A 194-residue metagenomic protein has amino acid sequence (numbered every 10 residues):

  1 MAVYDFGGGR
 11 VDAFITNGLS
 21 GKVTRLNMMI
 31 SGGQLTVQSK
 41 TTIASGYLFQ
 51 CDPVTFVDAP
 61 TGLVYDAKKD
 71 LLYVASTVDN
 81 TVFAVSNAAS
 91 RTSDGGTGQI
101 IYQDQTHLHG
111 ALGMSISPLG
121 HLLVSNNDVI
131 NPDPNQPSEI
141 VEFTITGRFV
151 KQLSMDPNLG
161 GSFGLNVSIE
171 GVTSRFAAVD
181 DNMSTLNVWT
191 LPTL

Functional and structural regions predicted by a protein language model:
M1-A13, G46-L71, D79, D104-L122 (+2 more regions): Beta-rich, blade/repeat-based domains predominating in secreted/periplasmic proteins but also intracellular
A2, G8-I30, T36-G46: Loop-centered beta-sheet repeat module
F6, T16-L19, M28, K68 (+7 more regions): Short loop/turn segments immediately following the C-termini of beta-strands
G21-V23, N80-V82, N131-P132, I140 (+1 more regions): Structural signal for beta-propeller blades
L26-T36, V85-D94, I145-G147, T190-L194: Short loop/turn segments immediately following beta-strands, especially the blade-tip and inter-blade linker loops
T36-T55, A88-H109, T146-G160: Surface-exposed loop and turn segments in beta-propeller and other repeat-based domains that flank or scaffold
F83-D128, N135-E139: A beta-strand-loop signature enriched in Asp, Gly, Thr, and Trp that corresponds to the sialidase/neuraminidase Asp-box
Q136-N182, P192-L194: C-terminal closing repeat unit and adjoining cap/tail of repeat-based domains
